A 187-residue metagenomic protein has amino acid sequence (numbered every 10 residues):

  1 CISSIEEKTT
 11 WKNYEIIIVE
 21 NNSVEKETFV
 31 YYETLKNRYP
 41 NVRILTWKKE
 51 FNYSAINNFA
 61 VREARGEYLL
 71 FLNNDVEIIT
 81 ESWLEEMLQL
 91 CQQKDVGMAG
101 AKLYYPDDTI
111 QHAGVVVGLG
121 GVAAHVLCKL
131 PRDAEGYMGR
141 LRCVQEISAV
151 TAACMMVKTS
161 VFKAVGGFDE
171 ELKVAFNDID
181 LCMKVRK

Functional and structural regions predicted by a protein language model:
C1, E15, D180: Cell-envelope/extracellular polymer assembly enzymes that use nucleotide-activated donors
E6-K49: Acidic donor-binding segment of Leloir-type glycosyltransferases
N21, L72-D75, D169: Active-site acidic Asp-centered loop
W47-A64, S82: Glycine-rich, basic loop-to-helix element that forms the pyrophosphate-binding segment of sugar-nucleotide handling
N52-A55, R62, G118-S160, A164: A recurrent flexible, glycine/aromatic-enriched loop bordering the glycosyltransferase active site that acts as
L69: Short aromatic/hydrophobic "clamp" motif used to bind/position activated sugar donors
V76-V122: Conserved donor NDP-sugar-binding/catalytic core segment of glycosyltransferases
W83-M87, G139-G166, E170-K187: A short, conserved alpha-helix in the catalytic core of glycosyltransferases
